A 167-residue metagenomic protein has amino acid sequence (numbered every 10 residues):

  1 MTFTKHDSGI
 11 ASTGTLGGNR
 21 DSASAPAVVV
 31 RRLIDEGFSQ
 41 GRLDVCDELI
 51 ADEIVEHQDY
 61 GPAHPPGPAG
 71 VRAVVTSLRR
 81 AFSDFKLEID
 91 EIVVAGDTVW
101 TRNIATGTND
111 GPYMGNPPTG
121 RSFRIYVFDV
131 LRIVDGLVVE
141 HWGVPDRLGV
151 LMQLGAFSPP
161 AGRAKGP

Functional and structural regions predicted by a protein language model:
M1-P167: C-terminal and inter-domain tail/linker signature
